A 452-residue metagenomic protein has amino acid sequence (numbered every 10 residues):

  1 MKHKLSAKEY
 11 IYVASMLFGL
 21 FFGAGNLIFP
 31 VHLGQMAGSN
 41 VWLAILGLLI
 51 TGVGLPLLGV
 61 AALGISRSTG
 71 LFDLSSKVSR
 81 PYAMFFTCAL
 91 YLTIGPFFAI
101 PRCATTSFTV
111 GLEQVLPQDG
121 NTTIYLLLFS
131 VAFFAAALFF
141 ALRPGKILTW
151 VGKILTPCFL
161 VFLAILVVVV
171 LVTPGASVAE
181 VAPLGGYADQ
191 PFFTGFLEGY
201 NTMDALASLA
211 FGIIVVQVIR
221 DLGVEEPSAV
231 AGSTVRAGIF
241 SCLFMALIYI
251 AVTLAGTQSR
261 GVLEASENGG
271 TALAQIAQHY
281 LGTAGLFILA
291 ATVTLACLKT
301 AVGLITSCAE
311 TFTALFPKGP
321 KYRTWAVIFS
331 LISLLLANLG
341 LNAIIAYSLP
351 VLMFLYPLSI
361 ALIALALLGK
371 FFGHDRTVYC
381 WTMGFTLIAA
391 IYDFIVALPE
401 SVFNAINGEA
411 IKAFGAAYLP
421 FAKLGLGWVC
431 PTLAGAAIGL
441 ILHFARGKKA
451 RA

Functional and structural regions predicted by a protein language model:
I11-F22, L92, V169-A176, G185-V252 (+4 more regions): Hydrophobic, membrane-embedded alpha-helices of multi-pass small-molecule transporters
G54-L58, C158-V170, A207, T234-R260 (+2 more regions): Selective recognition of specific alpha-helical transmembrane segments in multi-pass small-molecule
I65-T69, D73, A132-L155, D221-V224 (+2 more regions): Membrane-water interface regions at transmembrane-helix termini and the short interhelical loops of multi-pass membrane
G70-S76, I248-L298, I305, A314 (+1 more regions): TM-loop-TM module centered on a large, flexible mid-protein loop between adjacent transmembrane helices in multi-pass
P96, I100, L160-Y187, A205-L206 (+5 more regions): Hydrophobic alpha-helical segments and their helix-loop junctions in multi-pass secondary transporters
A141-V170, L349-I360, Y379-A389: Membrane-interface loop-to-helix entry segments
R143-I154, F192-G195, V215-F244, G261-A274 (+2 more regions): Hydrophobic, small-residue-rich membrane helices and short re-entrant helix-turn-helix hairpins that build
T173, D375-A452: A generic transmembrane alpha-helix motif of multi-pass inner-membrane proteins
